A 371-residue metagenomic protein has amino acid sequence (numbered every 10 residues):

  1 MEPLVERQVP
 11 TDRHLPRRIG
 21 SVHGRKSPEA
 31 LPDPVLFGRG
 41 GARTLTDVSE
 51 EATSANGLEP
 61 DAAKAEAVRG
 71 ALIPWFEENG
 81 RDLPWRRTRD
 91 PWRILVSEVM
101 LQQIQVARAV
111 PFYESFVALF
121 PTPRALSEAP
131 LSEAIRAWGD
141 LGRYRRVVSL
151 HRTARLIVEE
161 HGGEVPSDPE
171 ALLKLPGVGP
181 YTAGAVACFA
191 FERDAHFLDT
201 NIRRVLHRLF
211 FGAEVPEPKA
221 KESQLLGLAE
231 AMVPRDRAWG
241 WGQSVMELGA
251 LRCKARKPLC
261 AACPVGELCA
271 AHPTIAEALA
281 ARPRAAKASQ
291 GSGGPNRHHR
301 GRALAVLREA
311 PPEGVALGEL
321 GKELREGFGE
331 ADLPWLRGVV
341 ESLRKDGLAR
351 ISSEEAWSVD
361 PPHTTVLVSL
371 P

Functional and structural regions predicted by a protein language model:
M1-T44, K174: Long, compositionally biased, helix-prone stretches
T44-D61, G80-R81, R284: Short, contiguous pre-domain boundary segments
G70-R297, R308, E313-V315, E323-L324 (+2 more regions): Catalytic cores of DNA base-excision repair glycosylases
L320-K322, V340, L367-L370: Peripheral (non-transmembrane) domains and long loops of multi-pass membrane proteins
G329-R344: Short amphipathic alpha-helical interaction segments
R344-A356: A short, conserved structural fragment
S353-P371: Short, cationic-aromatic polyanion-contact patches
